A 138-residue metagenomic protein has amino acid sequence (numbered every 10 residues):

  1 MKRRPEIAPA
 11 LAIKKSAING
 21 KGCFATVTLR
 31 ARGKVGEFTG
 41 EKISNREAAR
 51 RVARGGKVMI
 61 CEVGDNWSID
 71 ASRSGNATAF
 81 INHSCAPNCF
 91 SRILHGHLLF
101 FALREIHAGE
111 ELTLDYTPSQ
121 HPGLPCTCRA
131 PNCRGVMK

Functional and structural regions predicted by a protein language model:
K2-S91: Catalytic cores of histone-lysine modification enzymes
C85-K138: C-terminal SET catalytic tail plus cysteine-rich post-SET Zn-binding segment of SAM-dependent SET-domain
